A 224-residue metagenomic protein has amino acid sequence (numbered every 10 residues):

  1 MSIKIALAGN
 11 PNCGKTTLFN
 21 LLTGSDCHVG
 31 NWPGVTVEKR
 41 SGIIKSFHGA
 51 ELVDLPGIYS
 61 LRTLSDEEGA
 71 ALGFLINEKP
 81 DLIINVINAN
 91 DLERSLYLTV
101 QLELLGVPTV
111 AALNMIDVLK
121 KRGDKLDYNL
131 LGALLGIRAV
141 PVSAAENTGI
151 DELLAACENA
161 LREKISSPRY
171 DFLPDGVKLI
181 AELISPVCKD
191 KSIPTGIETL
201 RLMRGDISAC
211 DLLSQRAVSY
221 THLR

Functional and structural regions predicted by a protein language model:
M1-V53: Conserved G1/Walker A P-loop phosphate-binding module
W32-P80: Switch I (G2) and immediately adjacent beta-strands of P-loop GTPase domains
P33, E51, T63, E67-A70 (+6 more regions): Helical mechanochemical/support elements of P-loop NTPase systems and associated helical scaffolds
G34, G57-I58, A89-L92, I116-L119 (+1 more regions): Conserved nucleotide-binding/hydrolysis micro-motifs of P-loop NTPases
F74-E78, L82, V86-R138: Conserved C-terminal guanine-recognition region of P-loop GTPase G domains, centered on the G4
D117, L154-C188, I193-T195: Accessory, often N-terminal, substrate/partner-engagement and coupling regions that sit outside the core NTP/cofactor
K120-S166: Canonical P-loop GTPase G-domain recognition
T221-H222: Conserved small/polar residues in nucleotide/adenosyl-binding loops
